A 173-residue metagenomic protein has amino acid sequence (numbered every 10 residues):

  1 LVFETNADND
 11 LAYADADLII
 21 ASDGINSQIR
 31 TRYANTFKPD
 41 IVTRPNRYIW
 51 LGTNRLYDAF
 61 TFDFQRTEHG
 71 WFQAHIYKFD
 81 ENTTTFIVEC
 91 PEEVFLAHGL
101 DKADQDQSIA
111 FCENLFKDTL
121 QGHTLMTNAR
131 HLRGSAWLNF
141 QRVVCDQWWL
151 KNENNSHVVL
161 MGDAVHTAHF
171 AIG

Functional and structural regions predicted by a protein language model:
L1: Helical element adjacent to the flavin cofactor pocket in flavoenzyme catalytic cores
T5-N6, Y13-L18, S22-F140, V144 (+1 more regions): Conserved FAD-binding catalytic core of PHBH/FMO-like flavoproteins
D8, A12, N154-H157: Residue-level detector of alpha-helix boundary/anchor positions
L18, I172-G173: A short alpha/beta connector and helix-capping loop motif
D23-N26, A164, G173: Gly/Ser/Thr-rich beta-alpha loop segments that engage phosphate groups in nucleotides
F62, F170-A171: Short histidine-centered beta-strand/loop micro-motifs that create catalytic or ligand/metal-coordination sites
F95-A97, T167-F170: Short small-residue beta-strand/loop micro-motif enriched in glycine and branched aliphatics
Q147-H169: Short FAD-binding loop at a beta-strand-to-alpha-helix junction that anchors the flavin cofactor in diverse
